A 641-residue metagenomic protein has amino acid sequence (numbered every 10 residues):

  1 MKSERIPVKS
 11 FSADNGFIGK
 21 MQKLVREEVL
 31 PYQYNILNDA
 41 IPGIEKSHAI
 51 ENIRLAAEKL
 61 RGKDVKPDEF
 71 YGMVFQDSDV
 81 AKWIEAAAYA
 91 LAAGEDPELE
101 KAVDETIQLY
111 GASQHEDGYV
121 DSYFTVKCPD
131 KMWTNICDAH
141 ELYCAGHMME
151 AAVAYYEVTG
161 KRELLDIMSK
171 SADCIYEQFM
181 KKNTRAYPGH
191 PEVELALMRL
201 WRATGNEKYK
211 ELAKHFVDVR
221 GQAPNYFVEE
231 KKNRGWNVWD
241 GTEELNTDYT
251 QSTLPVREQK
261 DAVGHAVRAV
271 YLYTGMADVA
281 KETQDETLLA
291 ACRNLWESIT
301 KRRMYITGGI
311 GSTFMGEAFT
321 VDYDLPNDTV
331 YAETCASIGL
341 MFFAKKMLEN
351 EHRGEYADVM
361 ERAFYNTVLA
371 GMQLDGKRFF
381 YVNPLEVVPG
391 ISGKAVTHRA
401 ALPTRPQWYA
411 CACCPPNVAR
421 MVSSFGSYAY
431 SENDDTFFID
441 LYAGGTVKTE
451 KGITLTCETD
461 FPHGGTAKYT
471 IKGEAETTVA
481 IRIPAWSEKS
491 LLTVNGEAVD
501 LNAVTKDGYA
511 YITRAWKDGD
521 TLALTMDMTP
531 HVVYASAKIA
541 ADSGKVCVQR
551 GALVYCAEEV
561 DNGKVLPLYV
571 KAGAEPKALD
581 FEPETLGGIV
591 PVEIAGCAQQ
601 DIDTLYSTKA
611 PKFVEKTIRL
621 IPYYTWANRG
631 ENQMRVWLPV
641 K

Functional and structural regions predicted by a protein language model:
M1-D79, D104-F124, R162: Low-complexity, Ser/Thr/Pro/Gly-enriched N-terminal "stalk/linker" regions
K2-S3, E58-V80, D96, K131-C144 (+6 more regions): Solvent-exposed loop and edge beta-strand segments that line ligand/cofactor-binding and catalytic clefts
S10, A213, C292, D358-N366 (+5 more regions): C-terminal beta-rich recognition modules with glycine/proline-rich loops and embedded aromatic residues
N15, Q22, Y34, I84 (+10 more regions): Hydrophobic core segments within long, regular secondary-structure runs in both alpha- and beta-rich folds
I18, I84-P97, G146-K161, E194-N206 (+5 more regions): Well-ordered alpha-helical scaffold segments within catalytic/enzyme domains
K127-A203: A conserved hydrophobic secondary-structure block that centers on an alpha-helix together with its immediately flanking
K281-R302, L325-K377, V388: Catalytic-core region of carbohydrate-active enzymes that cleave or remodel glycosidic bonds
S487-T513, V532-K538: Solvent-exposed beta-strand/loop surfaces of large extracellular or lumenal domains
